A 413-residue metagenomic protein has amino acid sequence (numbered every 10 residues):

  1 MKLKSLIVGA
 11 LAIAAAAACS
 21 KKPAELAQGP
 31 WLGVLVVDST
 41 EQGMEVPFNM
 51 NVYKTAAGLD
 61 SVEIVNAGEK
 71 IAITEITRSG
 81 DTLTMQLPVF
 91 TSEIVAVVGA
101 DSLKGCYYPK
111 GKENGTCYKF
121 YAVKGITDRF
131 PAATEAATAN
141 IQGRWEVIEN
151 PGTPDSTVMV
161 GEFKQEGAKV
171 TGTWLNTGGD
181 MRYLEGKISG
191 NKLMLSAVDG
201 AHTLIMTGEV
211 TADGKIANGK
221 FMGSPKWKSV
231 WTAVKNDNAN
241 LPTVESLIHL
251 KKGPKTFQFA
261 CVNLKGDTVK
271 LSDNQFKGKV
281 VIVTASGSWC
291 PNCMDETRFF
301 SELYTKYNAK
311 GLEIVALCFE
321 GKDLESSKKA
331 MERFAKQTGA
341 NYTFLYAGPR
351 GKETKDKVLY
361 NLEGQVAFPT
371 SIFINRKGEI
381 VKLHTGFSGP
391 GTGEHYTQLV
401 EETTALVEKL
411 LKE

Functional and structural regions predicted by a protein language model:
M1-P30: Bacterial Sec-dependent N-terminal signal peptides
E25-V98, F130-A133, A139-T211: Central antiparallel beta-sheet cores of small beta-barrel/beta-sandwich binding domains
G111, F276, F387-P390: A short acidic/small-residue loop/turn micro-motif
T116-E149, V244-L250, T256-Q258: Surface-exposed beta-loop interaction hotspot
M222-V262, N274-G278: N-proximal helix/coil linker or "cap" segments that precede and/or mark the start of modular domains
V269-M294, F300: Short active-site neighborhood of thiol/selenol oxidoreductases, capturing the structured segment around
D295-G339, R350-L359: Structural microenvironment flanking redox-active thiols in thiol-disulfide oxidoreductases
Q337-A340, Y346-L406: Thiol/disulfide oxidoreductase modules built on the thioredoxin-like
